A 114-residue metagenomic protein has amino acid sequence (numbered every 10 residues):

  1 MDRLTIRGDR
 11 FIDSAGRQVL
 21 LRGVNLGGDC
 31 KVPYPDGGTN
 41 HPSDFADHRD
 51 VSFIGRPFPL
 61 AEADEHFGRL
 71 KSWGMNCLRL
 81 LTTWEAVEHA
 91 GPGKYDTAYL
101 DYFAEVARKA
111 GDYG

Functional and structural regions predicted by a protein language model:
M1-L21: N-terminal module-boundary/linker segments of secreted carbohydrate-active enzymes
L4, N40-D44, L80: Short amphipathic alpha-helical segments, especially helix-boundary/capping motifs
L20, C30, E88: Active-site-proximal flexible loops/turns
L20-V24, L78-L80: Hydrophobic faces of well-ordered beta-strands that scaffold small-molecule active sites in alpha/beta enzyme cores
N25-E62: Acidic/histidine-rich helix-loop elements that form or flank divalent-metal/phosphate-binding sites at the catalytic
D47-G114: Aromatic-lined substrate-binding rim segments of carbohydrate-active enzymes
